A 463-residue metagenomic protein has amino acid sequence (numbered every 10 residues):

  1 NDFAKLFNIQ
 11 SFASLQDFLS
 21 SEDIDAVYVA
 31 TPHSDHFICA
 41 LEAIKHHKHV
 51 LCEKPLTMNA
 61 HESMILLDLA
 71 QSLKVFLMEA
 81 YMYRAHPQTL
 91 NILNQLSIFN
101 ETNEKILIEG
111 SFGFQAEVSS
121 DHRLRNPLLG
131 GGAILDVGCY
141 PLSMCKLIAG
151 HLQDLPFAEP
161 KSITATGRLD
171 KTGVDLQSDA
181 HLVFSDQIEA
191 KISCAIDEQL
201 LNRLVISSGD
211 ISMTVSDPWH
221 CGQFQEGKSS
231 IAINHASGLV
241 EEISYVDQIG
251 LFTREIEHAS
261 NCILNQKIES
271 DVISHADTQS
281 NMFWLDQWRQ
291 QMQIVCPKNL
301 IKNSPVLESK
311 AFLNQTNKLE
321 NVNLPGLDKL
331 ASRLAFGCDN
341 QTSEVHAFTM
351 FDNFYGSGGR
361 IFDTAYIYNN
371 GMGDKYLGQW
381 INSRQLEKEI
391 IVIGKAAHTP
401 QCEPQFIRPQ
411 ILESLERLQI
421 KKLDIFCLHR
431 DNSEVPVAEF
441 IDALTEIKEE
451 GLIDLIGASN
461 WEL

Functional and structural regions predicted by a protein language model:
N1-H46, K310-N314: N-terminal glycine-/serine-/threonine-rich beta1-alpha1-beta2 phosphate-ribose binding loop of Rossmann-like
A26, P32-H33, F37-R84: Beta-strand-loop-alpha-helix segment that lines the small-molecule cofactor/substrate pocket of alpha/beta enzymes
A26-Y28, S185, S260-T316: C-terminal helix-rich "cap/oligomerization" subdomain common to oxidoreductases
H49, F76, L107, A331-A335 (+4 more regions): Structural preference for beta-strand elements that scaffold enzyme active sites
Y83-I163: Predominantly a Rossmann-like dinucleotide-binding segment in NAD(P)-dependent oxidoreductases
D170-D175, S185-E257, K267-A276: NAD(P)-dinucleotide binding in Rossmann-like oxidoreductases
K302-I390, E449: N-terminal binding-site loop/beta-alpha segment at the start of enzyme catalytic domains that lines or forms
V345, D352, Q401-L463: Glycine/proline-rich, positively charged, aromatic-decorated active-site loop/lid region on the catalytic face
